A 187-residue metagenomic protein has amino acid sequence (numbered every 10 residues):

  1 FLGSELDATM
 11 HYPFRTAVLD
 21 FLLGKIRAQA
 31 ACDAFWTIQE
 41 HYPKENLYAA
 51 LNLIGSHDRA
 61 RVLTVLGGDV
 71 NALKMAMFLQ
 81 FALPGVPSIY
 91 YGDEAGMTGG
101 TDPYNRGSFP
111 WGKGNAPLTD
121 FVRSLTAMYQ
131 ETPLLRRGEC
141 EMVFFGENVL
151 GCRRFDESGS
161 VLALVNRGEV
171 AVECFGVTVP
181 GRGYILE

Functional and structural regions predicted by a protein language model:
F1-E45, L79, T98-S124, R154 (+1 more regions): Active-site-proximal helices and loops of the catalytic beta/alpha 8
K25-G100, G112-K113, Y129: Catalytic-core region of carbohydrate-active enzymes that cleave or remodel glycosidic bonds
H57, L125, L162, R182: A residue-level signal for conserved active-site and pocket-lining positions in enzyme catalytic cores
N71-M75, D120-R123, S158: Feature representing long, continuous alpha-helical segments
D93, G112-G114, A127, E157-S160 (+2 more regions): Carbohydrate-binding surfaces of carbohydrate-active enzymes
P117-G138: Conserved, function-defining core regions and hallmark residues within catalytic/recognition domains
V143-F175: Carbohydrate-binding surface patches
V177-Y184: Tight coil/turn sites that cap or link beta-strands
